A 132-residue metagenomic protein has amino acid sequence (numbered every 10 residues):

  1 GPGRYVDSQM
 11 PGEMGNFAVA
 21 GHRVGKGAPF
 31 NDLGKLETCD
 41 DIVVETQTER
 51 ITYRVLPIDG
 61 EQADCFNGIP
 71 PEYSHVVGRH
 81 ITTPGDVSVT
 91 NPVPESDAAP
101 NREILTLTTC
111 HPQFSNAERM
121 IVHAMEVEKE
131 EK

Functional and structural regions predicted by a protein language model:
G1-K132: Extracytoplasmic/periplasmic soluble domains downstream of a signal peptide or transmembrane helix
